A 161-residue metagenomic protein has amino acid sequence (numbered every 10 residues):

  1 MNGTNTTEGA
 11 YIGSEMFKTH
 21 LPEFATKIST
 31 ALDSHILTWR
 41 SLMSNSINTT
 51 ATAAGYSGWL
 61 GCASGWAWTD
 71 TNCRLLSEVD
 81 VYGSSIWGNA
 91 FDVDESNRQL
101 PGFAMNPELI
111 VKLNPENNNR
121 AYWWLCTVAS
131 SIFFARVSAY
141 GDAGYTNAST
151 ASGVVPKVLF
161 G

Functional and structural regions predicted by a protein language model:
M1-G161: Collagenous Gly-X-Y triple-helix signature in extracellular proteins
